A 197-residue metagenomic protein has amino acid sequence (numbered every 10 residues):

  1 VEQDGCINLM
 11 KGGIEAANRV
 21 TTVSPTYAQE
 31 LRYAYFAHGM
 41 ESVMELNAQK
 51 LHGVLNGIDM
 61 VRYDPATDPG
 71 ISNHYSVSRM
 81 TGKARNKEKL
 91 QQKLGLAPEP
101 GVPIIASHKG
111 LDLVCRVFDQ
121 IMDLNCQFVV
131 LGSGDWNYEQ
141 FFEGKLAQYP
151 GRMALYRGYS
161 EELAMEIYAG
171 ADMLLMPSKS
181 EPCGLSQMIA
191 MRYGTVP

Functional and structural regions predicted by a protein language model:
V1-P197: Catalytic cores of nucleotide-sugar-dependent glycosyltransferases that transfer UDP/GDP/TDP-activated
